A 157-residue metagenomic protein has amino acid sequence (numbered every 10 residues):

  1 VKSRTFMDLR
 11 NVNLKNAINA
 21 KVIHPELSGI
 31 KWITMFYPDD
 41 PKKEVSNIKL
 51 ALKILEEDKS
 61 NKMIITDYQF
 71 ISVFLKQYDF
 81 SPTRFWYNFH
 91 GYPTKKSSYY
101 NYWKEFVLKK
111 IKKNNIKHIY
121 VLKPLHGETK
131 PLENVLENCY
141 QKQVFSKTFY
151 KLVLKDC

Functional and structural regions predicted by a protein language model:
S3-F89, H118-G127: Short periplasmic/luminal acceptor-recognition loop of GT-C membrane glycosyltransferases, typified by
T66, F70-F74, H90-F149: Periplasmic/luminal catalytic loop of GT-C fold multi-pass membrane glycosyltransferases that transfer sugars from
Y150-C157: Core SAM-dependent methyltransferase catalytic element
